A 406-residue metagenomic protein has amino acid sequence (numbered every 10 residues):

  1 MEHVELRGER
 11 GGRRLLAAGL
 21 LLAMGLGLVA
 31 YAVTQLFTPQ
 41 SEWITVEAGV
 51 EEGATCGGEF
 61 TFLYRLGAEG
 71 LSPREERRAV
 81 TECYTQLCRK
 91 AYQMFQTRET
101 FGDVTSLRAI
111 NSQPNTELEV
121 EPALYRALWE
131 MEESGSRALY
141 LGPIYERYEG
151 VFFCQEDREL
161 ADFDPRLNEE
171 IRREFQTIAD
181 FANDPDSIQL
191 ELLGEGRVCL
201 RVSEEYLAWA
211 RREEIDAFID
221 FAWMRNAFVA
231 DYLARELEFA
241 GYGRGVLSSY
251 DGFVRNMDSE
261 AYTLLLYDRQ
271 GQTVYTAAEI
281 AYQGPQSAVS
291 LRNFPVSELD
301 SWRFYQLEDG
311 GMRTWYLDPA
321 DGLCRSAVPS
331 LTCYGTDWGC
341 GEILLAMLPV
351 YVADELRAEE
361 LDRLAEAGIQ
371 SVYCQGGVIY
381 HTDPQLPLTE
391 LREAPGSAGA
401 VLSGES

Functional and structural regions predicted by a protein language model:
M1-S406: Mature catalytic core of soluble alpha/beta enzymes
